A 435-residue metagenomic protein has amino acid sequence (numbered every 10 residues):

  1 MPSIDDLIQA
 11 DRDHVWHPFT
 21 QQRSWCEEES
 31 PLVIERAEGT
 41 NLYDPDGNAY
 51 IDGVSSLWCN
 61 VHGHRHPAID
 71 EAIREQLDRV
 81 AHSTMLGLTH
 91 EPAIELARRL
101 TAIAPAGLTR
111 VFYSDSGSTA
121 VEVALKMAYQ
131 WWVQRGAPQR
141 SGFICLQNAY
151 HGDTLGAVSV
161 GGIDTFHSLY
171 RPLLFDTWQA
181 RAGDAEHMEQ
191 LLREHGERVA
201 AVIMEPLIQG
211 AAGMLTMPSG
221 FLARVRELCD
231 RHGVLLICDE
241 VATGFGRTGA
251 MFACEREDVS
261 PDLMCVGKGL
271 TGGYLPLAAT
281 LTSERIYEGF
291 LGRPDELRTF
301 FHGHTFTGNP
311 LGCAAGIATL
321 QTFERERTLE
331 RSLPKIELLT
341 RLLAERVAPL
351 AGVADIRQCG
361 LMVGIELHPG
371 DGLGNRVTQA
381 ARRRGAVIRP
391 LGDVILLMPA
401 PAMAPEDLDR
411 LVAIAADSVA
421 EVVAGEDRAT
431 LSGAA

Functional and structural regions predicted by a protein language model:
M1-A435: Conserved N-terminal phosphate-binding loop of PLP-dependent enzymes in the Aspartate aminotransferase
